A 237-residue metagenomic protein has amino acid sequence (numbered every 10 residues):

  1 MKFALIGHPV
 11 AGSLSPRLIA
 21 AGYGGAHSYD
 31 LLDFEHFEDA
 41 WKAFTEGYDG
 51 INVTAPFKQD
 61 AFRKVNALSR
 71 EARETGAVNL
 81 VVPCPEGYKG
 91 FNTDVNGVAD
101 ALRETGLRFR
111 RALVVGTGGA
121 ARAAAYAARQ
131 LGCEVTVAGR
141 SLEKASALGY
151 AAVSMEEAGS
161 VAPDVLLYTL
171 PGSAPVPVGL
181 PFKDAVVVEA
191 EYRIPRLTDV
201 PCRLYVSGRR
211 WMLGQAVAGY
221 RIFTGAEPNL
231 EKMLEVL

Functional and structural regions predicted by a protein language model:
K2-T105, I194, P201: Phosphate/diphosphate ligand-binding glycine-rich loop within oxidoreductases
G7, N92-V95, L102, G106-Q130 (+1 more regions): Glycine-rich adenosine-cofactor-binding loop
Y29, A112, V135, A152 (+1 more regions): Hydrophobic anchor at the start of a short beta-strand that flanks the dinucleotide cofactor-binding loop
V81-C84, G132-E134, F182-A185, C202-R203: A short helix->loop->beta-strand "cap" motif at the edges of active sites that frequently abuts
D100, L204-L237: Active-site capping/gating segments
L131-G149: NAD(P)-binding Rossmann-fold cofactor-contacting core
G149-M212: Rossmann-like adenosine-cofactor binding region
